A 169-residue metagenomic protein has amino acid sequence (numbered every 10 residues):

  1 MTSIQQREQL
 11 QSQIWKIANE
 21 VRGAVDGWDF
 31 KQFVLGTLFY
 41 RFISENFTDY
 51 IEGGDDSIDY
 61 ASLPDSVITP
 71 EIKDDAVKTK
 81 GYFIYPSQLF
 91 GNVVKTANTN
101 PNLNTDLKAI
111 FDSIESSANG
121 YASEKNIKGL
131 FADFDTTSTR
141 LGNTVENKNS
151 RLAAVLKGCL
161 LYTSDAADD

Functional and structural regions predicted by a protein language model:
M1-S164: Non-catalytic, mostly N-terminal accessory regions of nucleic-acid modification and defense proteins
D165-D169: A short, hydrophobic C-terminal helix/tail in secreted or cell-surface proteins
